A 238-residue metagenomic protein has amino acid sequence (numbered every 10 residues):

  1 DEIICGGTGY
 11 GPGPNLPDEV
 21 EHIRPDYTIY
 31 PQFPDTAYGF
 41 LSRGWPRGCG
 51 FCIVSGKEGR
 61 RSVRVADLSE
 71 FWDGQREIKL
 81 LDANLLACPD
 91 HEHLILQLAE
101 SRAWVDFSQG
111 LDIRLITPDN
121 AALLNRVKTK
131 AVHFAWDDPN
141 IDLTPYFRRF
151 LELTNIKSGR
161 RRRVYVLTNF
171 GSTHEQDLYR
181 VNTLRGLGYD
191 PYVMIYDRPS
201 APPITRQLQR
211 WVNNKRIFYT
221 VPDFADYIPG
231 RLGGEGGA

Functional and structural regions predicted by a protein language model:
D1-C5, L167-A238: Auxiliary Fe-S-binding modules of radical SAM enzymes
D1-Y38: Glycine-rich beta-alpha loop elements in corrinoid/cobalamin-binding modules across cobalamin-dependent enzymes
I3-G9, I53-F150, R160-F170, D190-M194: Core AdoMet radical
G11-N15, G48, E58-R60, A87-P89 (+2 more regions): Short catalytic/ligand-binding loop motif for oxyanion handling, primarily in non-cytosolic enzymes, centered on
G13-E19, H93-L98, L123, L153 (+2 more regions): Short, aromatic/basic amphipathic alpha-helical patches
P17, R24-D26, D112, T117 (+1 more regions): Generic structural signal for alpha-helix starts
Y27-E58, R76-D82: N-terminal pre-triad scaffold of radical SAM enzymes
N155-K157: Short helix-capping segments at alpha-helix termini
